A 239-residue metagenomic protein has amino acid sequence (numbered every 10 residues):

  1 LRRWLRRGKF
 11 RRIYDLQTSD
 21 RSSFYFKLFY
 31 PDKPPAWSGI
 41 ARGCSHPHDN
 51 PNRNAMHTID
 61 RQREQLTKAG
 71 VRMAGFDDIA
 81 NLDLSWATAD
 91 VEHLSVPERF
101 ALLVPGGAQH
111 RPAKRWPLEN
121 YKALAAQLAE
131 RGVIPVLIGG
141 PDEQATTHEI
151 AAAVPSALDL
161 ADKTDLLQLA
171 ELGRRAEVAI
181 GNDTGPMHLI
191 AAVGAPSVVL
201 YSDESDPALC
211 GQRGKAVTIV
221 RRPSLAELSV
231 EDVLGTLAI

Functional and structural regions predicted by a protein language model:
L1-I239: Catalytic machinery of carbohydrate-active enzymes, primarily nucleotide-sugar-dependent glycosyltransferases
